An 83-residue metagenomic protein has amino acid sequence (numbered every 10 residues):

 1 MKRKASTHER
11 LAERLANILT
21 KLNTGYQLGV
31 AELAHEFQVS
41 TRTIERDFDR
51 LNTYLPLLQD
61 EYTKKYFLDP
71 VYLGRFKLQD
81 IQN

Functional and structural regions predicted by a protein language model:
M1-N83: Short, basic/aromatic recognition patches that contact phosphate-bearing ligands
